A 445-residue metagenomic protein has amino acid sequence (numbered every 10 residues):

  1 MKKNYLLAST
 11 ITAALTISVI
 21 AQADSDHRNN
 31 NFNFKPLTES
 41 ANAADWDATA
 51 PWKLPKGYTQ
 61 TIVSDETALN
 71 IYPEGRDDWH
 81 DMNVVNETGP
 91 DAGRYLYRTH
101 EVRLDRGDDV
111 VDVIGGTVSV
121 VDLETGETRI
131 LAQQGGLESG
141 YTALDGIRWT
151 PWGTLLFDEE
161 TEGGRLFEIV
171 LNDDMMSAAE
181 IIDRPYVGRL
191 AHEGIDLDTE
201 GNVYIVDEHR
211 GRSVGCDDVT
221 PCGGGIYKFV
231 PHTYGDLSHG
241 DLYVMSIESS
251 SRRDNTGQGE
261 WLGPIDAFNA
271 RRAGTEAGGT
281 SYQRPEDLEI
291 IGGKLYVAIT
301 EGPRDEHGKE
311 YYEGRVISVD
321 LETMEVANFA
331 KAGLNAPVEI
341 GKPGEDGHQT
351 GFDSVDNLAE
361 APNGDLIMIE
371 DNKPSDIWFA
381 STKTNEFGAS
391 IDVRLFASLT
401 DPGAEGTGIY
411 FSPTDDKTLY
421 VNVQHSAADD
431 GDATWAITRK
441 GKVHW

Functional and structural regions predicted by a protein language model:
M1-Q22: Gram-negative bacterial Sec-dependent N-terminal signal peptides
A23-W445: Sequence/structural signature of beta-propeller domains
